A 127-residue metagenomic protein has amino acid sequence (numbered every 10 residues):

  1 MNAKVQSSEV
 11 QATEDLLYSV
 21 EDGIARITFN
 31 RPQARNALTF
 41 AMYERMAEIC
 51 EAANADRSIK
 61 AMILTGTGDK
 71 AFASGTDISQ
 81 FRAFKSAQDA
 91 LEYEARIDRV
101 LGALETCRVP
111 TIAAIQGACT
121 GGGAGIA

Functional and structural regions predicted by a protein language model:
M1-T65, G102: Conserved CoA-thioester-binding segment of acyl-CoA-metabolizing enzymes
I27, L64, D77, I126-A127: Hydrophobic/aromatic residues within transmembrane alpha-helices of multi-pass small-molecule transporters
N30, N36, G75-D77, I115-G117 (+1 more regions): Conserved phosphate-binding and hydrolysis motifs of nucleotide-dependent enzymes
T39-M42, Y93, T120: Short, conserved glycine- and acidic-residue-centered signature motifs in active-site or ligand-binding loops
T65-G66, Q116: Short beta-strand segments
G66-A103: Glycine- (often His-adjacent) and acidic-residue-rich active-site loop that binds/positions the CoA thioester
L101-A127: Glycine-rich beta-to-alpha active-site loop
